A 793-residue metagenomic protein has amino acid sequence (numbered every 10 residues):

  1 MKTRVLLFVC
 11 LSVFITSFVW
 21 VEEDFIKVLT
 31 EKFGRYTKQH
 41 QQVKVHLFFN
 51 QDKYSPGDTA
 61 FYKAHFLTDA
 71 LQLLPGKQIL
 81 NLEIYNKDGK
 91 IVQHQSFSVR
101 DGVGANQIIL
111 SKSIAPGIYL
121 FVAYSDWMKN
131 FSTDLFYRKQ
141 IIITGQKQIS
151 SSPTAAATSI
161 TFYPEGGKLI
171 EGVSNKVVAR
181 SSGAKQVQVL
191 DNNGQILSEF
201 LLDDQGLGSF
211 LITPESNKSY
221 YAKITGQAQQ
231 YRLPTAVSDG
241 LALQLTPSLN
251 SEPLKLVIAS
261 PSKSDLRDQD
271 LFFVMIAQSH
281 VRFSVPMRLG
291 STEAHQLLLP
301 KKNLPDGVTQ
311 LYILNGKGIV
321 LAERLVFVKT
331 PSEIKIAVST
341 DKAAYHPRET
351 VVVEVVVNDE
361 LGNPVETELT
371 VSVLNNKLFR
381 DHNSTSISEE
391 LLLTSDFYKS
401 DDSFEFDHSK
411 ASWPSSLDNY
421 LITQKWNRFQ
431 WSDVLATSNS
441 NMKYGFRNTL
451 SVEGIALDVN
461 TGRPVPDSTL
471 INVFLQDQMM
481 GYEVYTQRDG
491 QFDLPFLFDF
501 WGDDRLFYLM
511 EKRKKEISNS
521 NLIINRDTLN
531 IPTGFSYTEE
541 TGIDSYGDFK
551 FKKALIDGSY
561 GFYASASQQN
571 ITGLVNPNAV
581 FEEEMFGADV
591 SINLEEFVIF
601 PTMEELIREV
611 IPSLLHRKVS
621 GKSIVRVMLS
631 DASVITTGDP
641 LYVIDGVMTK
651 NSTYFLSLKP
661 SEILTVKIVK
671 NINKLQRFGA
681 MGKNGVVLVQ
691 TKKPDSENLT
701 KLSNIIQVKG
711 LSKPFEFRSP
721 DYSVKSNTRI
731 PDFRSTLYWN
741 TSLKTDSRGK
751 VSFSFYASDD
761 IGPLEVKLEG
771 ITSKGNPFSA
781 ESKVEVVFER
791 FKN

Functional and structural regions predicted by a protein language model:
M1-L29, N793: Bacterial Sec-dependent N-terminal signal peptides
E23-Q41, Y54-S55, Y62-F97: Contiguous segments within soluble domain cores/interaction surfaces
Y36-H40, Q51, S55, P75 (+17 more regions): Surface-exposed, low-complexity/disordered segments and acidic/polar micro-motifs at processing/linker regions
N81-Y85, Q186-L190, F272-V274, Y312 (+4 more regions): Beta-strand signatures of extracellular beta-sandwich domains
S96-R100, S198-Q205, G481-D489, T741-S747: Short, acidic Ser/Thr/Gly-rich low-complexity loop/linker segments typical of extracellular and cell-surface proteins
Y119-F121, Y220, T309-L311: A short tyrosine-centered beta-strand micro-motif
E605-D645, L675-P694: Extracytoplasmic beta-strand/coil segments of soluble accessory domains associated with Gram-negative outer-membrane
R626-K670: Periplasmic plug
